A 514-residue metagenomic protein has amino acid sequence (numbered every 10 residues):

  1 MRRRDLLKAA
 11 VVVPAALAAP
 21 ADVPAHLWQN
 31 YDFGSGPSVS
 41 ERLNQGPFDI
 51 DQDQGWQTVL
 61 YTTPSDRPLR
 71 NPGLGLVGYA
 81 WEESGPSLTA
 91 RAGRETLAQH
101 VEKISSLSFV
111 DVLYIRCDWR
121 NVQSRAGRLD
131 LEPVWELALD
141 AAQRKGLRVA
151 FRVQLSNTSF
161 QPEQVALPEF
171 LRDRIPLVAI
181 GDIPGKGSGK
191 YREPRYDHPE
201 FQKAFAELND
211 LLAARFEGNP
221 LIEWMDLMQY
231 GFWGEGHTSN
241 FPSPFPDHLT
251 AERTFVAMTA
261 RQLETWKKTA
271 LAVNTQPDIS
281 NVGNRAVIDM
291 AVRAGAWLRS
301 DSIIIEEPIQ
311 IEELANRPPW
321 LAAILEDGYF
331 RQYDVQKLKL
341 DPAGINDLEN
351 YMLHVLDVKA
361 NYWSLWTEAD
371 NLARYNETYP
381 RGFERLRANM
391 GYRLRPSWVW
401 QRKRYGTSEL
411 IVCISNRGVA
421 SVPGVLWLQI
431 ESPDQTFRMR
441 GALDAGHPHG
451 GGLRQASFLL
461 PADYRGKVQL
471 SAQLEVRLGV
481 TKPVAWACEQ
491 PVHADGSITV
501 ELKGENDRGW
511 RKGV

Functional and structural regions predicted by a protein language model:
D5-A25: N-terminal export signals
D32-Q99, Q143-L147, E223-A369: Catalytic-core regions of glycoside hydrolase
L107, Y114-V178: Aromatic-lined substrate-binding rim segments of carbohydrate-active enzymes
W119-L129, G189-K203, P244-L249: The substrate-binding groove and active-site-proximal loops of carbohydrate-active enzymes, especially glycoside
A138-Q143, K190-W224, M258: An active-site-proximal structural segment forming one wall of the substrate-binding cleft that immediately precedes
N157-D210: Active-site-adjacent "subsite" loops/lids of carbohydrate-active enzymes
L348-W398: Catalytic cores of secreted or luminal carbohydrate-active enzymes
A388-V514: Extracellular/luminal regions of secreted and cell-surface proteins that mediate adhesion/ECM remodeling
